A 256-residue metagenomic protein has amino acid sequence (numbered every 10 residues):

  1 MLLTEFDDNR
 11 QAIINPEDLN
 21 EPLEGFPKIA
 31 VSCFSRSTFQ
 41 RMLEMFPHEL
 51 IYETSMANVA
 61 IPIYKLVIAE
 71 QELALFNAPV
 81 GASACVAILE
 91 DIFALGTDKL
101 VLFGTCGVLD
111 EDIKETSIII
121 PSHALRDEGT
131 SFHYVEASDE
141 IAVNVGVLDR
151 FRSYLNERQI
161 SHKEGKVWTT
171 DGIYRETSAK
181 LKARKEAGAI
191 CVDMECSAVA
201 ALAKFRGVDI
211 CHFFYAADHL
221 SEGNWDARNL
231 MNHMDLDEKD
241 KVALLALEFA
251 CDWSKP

Functional and structural regions predicted by a protein language model:
M1-V101, G107-P256: Accessory terminal and edge-of-domain segments that mediate assembly/interaction and cofactor placement around
